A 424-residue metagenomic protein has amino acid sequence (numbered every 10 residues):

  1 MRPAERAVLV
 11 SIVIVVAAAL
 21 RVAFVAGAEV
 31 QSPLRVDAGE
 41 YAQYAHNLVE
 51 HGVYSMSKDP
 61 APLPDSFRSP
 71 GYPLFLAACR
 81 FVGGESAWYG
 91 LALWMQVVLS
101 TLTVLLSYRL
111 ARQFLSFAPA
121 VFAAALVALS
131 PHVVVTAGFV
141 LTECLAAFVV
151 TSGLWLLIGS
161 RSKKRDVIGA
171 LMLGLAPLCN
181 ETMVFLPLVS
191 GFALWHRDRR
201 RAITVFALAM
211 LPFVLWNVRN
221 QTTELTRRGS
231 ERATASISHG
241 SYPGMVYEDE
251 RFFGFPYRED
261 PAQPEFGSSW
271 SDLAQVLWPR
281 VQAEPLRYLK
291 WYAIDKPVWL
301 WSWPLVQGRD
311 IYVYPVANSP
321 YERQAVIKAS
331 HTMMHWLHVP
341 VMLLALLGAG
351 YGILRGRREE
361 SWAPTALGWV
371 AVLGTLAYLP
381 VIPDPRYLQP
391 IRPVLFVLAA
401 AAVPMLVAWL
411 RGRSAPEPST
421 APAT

Functional and structural regions predicted by a protein language model:
M1, F114, G153-I168, A176 (+1 more regions): Membrane-interface transmembrane helices that cradle and orient dolichyl/undecaprenyl
A17-L20, A120-P131, W155, L173-P177: Short helix- or helix-capping micro-motifs that position conserved polar/aromatic residues at function-defining sites
G27-G39, E50-P73, A77, F81-V82: Membrane-proximal lumenal/periplasmic loop motifs of glycosylation machinery
P70-A77, V82-L105, T136, V140 (+1 more regions): Loop-to-helix entry region of an early transmembrane alpha helix in multi-pass inner-membrane enzymes
A87, L91, E284-L367: Membrane-interface anchor segments at the N-terminal boundary of transmembrane helices in multi-pass membrane enzymes
W94-F114, S152, L344-G350: Transmembrane-helix motifs of polytopic, lipid-linked glycan transferases
V104-L129, A147-F148, I168, E360-S361 (+1 more regions): Transmembrane-helix signature of polytopic, membrane-embedded enzymes that assemble or transfer cell-envelope glycans
T223-A317: Membrane-proximal stem/loop segments at transmembrane-domain junctions that anchor or position
